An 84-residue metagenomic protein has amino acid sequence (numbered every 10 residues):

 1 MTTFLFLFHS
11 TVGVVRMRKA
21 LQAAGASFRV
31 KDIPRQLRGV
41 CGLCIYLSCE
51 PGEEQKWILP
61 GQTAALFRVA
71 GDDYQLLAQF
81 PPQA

Functional and structural regions predicted by a protein language model:
M1-T2, Q62: Residue-level preference for short coil/turn positions at secondary-structure junctions
T2-L5, H9-E54: Amphipathic, hydrophobic secondary-structure cores in small proteins
C49-A84: C-terminal structural segments of small proteins and small subunits
